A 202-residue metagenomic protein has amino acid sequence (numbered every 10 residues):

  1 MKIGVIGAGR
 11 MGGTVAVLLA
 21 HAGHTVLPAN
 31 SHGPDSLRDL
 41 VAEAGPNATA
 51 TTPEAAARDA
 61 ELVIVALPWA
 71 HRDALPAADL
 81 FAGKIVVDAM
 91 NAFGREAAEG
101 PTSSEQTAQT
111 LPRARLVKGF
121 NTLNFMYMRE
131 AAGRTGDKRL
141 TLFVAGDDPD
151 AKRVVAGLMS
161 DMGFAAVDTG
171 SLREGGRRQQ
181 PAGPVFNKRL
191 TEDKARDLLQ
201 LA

Functional and structural regions predicted by a protein language model:
M1-D39, E43: NAD(P)+-binding Rossmann beta1-loop-alpha1 motif at the extreme N-terminus of oxidoreductases
A48-P53: Short acidic-hydrophobic, aromatic-tinged amphipathic segments that line or gate anion-handling sites
A55-V65, W69-E96: Rossmann-fold NAD(P) dinucleotide-binding segment
P68-H71, L123, D148-P149: Short beta->alpha connector loops
M90-G133: Rossmann-fold NAD(P)-binding glycine/threonine-rich loop
L140-A202: Active-site-lining helix/loop region of Rossmann-like oxidoreductase modules
